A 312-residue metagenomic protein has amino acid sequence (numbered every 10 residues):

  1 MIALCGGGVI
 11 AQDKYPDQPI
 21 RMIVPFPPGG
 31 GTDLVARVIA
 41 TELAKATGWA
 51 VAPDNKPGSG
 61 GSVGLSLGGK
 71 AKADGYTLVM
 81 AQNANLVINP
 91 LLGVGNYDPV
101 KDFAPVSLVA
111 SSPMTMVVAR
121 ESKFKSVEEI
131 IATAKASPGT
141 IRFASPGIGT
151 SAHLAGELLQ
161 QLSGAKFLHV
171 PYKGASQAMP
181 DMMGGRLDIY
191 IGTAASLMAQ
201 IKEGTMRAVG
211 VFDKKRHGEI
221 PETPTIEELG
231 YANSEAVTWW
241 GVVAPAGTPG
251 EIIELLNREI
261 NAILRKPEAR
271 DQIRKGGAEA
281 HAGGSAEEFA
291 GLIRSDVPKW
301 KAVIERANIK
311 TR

Functional and structural regions predicted by a protein language model:
G6-G8: N-terminal signal peptide c-region/cleavage motif recognized by signal peptidases
A11-D102, T140, G164-T193, Q200 (+2 more regions): N-terminal (or domain-start) structured segment
D17-P19, K202, T225-E228, G250-R312: An extracytoplasmic/periplasmic, membrane-proximal ligand-sensing/linker region
G31, V35, I39, G64 (+12 more regions): Stable alpha-helical elements in mature extracytoplasmic
L67-Y76, N83, P90-Q177, I226 (+1 more regions): Hinge/capping helix and adjacent helix->loop/strand transition within the periplasmic-binding protein
S111, L197-K266, S295-P298: C-terminal lobe and pocket-closing loops of periplasmic/extracytoplasmic Venus-flytrap solute-binding proteins
